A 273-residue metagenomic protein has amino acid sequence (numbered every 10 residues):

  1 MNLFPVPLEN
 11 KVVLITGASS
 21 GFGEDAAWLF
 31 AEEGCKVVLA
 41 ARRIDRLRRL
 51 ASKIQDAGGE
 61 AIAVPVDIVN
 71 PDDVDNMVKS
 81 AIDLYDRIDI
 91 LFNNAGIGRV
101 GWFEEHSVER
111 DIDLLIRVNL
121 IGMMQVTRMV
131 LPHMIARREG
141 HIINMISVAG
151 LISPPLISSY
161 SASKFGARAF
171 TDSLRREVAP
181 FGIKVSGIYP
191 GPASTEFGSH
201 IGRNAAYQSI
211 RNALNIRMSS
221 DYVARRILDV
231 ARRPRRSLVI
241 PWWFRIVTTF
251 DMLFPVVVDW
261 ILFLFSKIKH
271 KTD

Functional and structural regions predicted by a protein language model:
V12, S19-S20: Conserved glycine-rich cofactor-binding loop
E33-L50: Conserved glycine-rich Rossmann-like NAD(P)H-binding loop of the short-chain dehydrogenase/reductase
I44, P65-N76, E109: The beta1-alpha1 cofactor-binding region of Rossmann-like NAD(H)/NADP(H)-dependent oxidoreductases
G98-D113, L156-S159: Conserved mid-core segment of classical short-chain dehydrogenase/reductases
T127, S163: Active-site helix of classical SDR
S147: Residue(s) in the substrate-gating loop at a strand-loop-helix junction that position the organic substrate next
P180-W242: SDR active-site lid
